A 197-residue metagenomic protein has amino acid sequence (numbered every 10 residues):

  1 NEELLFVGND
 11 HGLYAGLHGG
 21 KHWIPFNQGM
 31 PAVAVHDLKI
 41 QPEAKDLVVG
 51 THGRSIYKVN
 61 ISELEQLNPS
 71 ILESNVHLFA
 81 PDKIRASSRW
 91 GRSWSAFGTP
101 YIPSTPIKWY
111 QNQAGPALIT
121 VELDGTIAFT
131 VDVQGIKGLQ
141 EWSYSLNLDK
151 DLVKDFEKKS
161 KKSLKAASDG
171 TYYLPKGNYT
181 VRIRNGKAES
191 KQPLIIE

Functional and structural regions predicted by a protein language model:
N1-H77, P81-I84, R92-S93, I102-P103: Beta-propeller blade termini and top-face loops
H22-I24, G125-D132, E189-S190: Surface-exposed loop/edge segments in extracytoplasmic proteins
P31, P100, N112, G135-K137 (+1 more regions): Surface-exposed coil/turn segments at beta-strand junctions on protein surfaces, enriched
W90-A114, L118, E141-S143: Contiguous beta-strand segments within globular domains
I119-G125, I183: Conserved aromatic beta-strand anchor motif in extracellular beta-sandwich/beta-rich domains
I127-Y173: Glycine-centered tight-turn motifs at strand-turn-strand junctions
I183-E197: C-terminal tail/sorting-segment detector
